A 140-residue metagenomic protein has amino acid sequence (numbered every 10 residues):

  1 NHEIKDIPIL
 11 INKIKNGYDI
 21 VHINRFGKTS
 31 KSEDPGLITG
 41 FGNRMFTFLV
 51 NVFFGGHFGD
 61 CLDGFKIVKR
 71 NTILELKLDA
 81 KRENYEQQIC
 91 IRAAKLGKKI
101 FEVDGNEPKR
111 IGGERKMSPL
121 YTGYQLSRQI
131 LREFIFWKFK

Functional and structural regions predicted by a protein language model:
H2-E83, K109-S127, L131: Acceptor/aglycone-binding surface of glycosyltransferases and processive sugar-polymer synthases
I11, E102-D104: Residues at or immediately flanking beta-strands
D19, K99, N106: Residue-level detector of anion-binding/catalytic polar loops
L49, K66, R92-A94, F139: A ubiquitous, low-specificity "background" feature that marks scattered single residues across proteins without
G56-F58, G97-I100: Short helix-capping/linker segments at secondary-structure and domain boundaries
T72-L76, R82-K99: A short, conserved alpha-helix in the catalytic core of glycosyltransferases
R128-K140: C-terminal, non-catalytic tails of nucleotide-sugar-dependent glycosyltransferases
